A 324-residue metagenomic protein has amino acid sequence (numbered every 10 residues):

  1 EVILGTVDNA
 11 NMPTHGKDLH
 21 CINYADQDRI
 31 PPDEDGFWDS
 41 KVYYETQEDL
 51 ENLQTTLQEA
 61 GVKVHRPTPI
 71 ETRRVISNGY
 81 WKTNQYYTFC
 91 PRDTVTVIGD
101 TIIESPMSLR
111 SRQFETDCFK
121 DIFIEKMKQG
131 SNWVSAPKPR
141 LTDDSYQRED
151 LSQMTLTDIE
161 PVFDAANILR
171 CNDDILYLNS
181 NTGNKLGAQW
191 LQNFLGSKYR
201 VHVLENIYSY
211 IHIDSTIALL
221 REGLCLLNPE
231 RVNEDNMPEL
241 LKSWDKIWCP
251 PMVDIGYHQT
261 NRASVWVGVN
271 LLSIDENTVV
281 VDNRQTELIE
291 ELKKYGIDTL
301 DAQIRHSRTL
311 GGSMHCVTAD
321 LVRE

Functional and structural regions predicted by a protein language model:
E1-E324: The feature marks the mature, well-folded catalytic cores of soluble enzymes
